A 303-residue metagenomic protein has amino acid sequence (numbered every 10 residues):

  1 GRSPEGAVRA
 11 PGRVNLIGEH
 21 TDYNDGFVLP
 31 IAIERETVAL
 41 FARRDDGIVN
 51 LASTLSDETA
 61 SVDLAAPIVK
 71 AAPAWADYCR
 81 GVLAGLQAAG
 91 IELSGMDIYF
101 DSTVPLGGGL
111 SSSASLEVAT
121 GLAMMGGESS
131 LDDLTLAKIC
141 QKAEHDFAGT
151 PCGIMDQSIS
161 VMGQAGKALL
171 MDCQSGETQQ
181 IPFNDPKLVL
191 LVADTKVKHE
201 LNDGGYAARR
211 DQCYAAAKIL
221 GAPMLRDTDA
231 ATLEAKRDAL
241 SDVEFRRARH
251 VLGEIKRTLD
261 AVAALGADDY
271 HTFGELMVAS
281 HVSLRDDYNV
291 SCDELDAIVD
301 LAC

Functional and structural regions predicted by a protein language model:
G1-A114, V118-D133, K138-K142, F147 (+5 more regions): ATP-binding N-lobe of GHMP and related small-molecule kinases
R2-R13, V38-A72, K167-C303: C-terminal nucleotide
